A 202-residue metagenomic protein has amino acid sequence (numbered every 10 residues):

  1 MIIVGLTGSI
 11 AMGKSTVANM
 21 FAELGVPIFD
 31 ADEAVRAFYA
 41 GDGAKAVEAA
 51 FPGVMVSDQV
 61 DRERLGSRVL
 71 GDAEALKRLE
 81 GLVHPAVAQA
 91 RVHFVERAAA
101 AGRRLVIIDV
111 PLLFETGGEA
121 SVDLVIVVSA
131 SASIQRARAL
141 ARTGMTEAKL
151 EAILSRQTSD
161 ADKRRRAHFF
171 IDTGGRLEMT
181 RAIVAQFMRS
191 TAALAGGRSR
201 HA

Functional and structural regions predicted by a protein language model:
M1-V60, R68, A185, R189-A202: Glycine-rich phosphate-binding loop of ATP-dependent small-molecule kinases
V26-I28, R104-L105, E119, R164 (+1 more regions): Hydrophobic "anchor" residues on beta-strands that sit immediately upstream of conserved functional sites
P27, E33, L124, H168-F169: Well-ordered beta-strand positions
E33, A37-R104: ATP-dependent small-molecule kinase phosphotransfer cores that center on conserved nucleotide phosphate-binding segments
A44-E48, A132-A137, E147, E151: An amphipathic alpha-helix signature
L79, I107, I171: Residue-level signature of catalytic and energy-coupling elements of molecular machines, predominantly ATP/GTP-dependent
R91, A120-S121, A141, M145-A202: Small-molecule kinase domains that catalyze NTP-dependent phosphoryl transfer to phosphate-bearing small molecules
V92-A141: ATP-dependent NMP and nucleoside kinases share a basic, alpha-helical "lid"
